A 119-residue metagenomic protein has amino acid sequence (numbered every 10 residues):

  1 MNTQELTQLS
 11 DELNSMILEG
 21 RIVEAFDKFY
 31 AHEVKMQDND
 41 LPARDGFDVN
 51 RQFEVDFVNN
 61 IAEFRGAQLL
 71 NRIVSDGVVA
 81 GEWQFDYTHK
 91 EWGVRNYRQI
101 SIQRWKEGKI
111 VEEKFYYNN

Functional and structural regions predicted by a protein language model:
T3-E5, V23-S75: A solvent-exposed, acidic/Ser-Thr-rich amphipathic alpha-helical stretch
E5-M16: Solvent-exposed, amphipathic alpha-helical segments
Y30, F85-Y87, S101, Y117: Short beta-strand segments enriched in hydrophobic/aromatic residues within well-folded beta-rich domains
A31, K90, W105-E107: Short, acidic, Ser/Thr-enriched surface-loop or helix-capping motifs
N60-E63, Y87-N96: Short, cysteine-centered beta-strand-loop-beta hairpins and adjacent loop/turn segments enriched in charged/polar
R65-A67, E82, R95-S101: Short, surface-exposed coil-to-beta transition loops
D76-F85: A short hydrophobic beta-strand element
R98-N119: Short beta-strand edge/turn micro-motifs at domain boundaries
